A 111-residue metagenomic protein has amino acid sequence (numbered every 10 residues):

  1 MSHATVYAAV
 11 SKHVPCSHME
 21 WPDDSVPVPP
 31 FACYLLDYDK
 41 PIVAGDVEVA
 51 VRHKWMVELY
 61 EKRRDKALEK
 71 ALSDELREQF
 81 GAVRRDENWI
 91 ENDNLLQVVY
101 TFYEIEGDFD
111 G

Functional and structural regions predicted by a protein language model:
M1-V43, V47, R64, L68: Small/polar-rich, solvent-exposed N-terminal microdomains that initiate assembly or binding
P22-S25, V57-L72, G107-G111: Short secondary-structure transition/capping segments
S25-P27, A50, D93-L95: A generic structural signal for short, non-catalytic loop/turn and secondary-structure boundary residues
L36-D39, V51-M56, L76-Q79, I105: Short, low-complexity, polar/charged sequence segments that are solvent-exposed and flexible
V49-R63, L96-E106: Oligomerization/assembly interface segments of phage tail-like spikes and tubes
K70-G111: Acidic-leaning, charged glycine-interspersed low-complexity segments
